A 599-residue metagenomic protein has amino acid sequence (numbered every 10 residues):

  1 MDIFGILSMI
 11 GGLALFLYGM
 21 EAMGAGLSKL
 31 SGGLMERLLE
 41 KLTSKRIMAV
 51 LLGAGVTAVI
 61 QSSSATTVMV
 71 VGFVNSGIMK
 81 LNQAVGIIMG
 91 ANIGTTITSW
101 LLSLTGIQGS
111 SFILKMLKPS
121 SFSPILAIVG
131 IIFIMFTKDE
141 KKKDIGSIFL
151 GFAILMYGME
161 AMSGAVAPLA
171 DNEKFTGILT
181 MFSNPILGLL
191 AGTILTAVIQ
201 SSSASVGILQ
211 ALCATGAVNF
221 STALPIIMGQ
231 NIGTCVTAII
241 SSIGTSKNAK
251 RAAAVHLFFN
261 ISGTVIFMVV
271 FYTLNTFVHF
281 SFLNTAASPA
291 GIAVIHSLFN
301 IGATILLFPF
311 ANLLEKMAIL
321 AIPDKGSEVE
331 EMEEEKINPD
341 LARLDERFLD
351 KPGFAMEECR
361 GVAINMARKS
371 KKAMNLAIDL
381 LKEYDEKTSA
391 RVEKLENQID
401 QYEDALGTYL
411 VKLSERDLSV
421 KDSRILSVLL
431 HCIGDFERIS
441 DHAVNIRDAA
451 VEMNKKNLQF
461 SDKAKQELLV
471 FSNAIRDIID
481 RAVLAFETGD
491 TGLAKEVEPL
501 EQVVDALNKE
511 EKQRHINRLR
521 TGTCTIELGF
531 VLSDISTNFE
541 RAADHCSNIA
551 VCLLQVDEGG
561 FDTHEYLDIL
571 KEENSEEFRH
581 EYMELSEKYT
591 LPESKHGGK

Functional and structural regions predicted by a protein language model:
M1-L7, G109-S121, F175-M181, S221 (+1 more regions): Interfacial loop-to-helix junctions that mark the boundaries of transmembrane helices in multi-pass membrane
M1-R46, I145-I194, L212-T215: Helix-loop-helix hairpins and the membrane-proximal interhelical loops of multi-pass alpha-helical transport proteins
S8-E21, G53-T57, I125-T137, L150-M162 (+3 more regions): Hydrophobic core segments of alpha-helical transmembrane domains in multi-pass membrane transport and ion-translocation
G24-S28, T57-A65, V166-A167, L195-A204 (+2 more regions): Short helix-coil transition sites and intra-membrane helix breaks within transmembrane domains of multi-pass
L42-M69, P185-I208: Hydrophobic alpha-helical transmembrane segments of multi-pass integral membrane proteins, predominantly secondary
V59-T66, V85-L102, P119-L126, L155 (+5 more regions): Membrane-embedded alpha-helical segments of transport systems, primarily multispan ion/solute transporters
M69-A91, S99-S121, M159, T196-G233 (+4 more regions): Membrane-interfacial helix-loop connectors
M79, T105, V218, G244-K250 (+5 more regions): Cytosolic, long alpha-helical scaffolding segments
